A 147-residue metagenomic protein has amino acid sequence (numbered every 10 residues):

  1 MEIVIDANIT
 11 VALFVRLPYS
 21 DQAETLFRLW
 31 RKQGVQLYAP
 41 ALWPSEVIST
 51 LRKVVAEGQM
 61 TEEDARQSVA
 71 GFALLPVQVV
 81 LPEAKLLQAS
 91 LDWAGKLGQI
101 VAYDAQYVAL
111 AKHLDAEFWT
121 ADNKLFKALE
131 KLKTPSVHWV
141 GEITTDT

Functional and structural regions predicted by a protein language model:
M1-L42, V54-E63, E142-T147: Short, well-structured N-terminal submotif of metal-dependent ribonuclease cores
E2, K96, V108-T147: Acidic, PIN/NYN-like endoribonuclease modules and their adjacent C-terminal/linker elements
A12-F14, T50, A128-L129: Residues that scaffold the ATP/ADP-binding catalytic core of kinase and kinase-like folds
Q22, E46, A89, K127-A128: Phosphate- and divalent-cation-binding pockets in alpha/beta enzyme and binding domains that engage nucleotide-derived
P40-P44, D64, L86-A89, Y107: Short, conserved alpha-helical segments within structured domains
I48-Q78, L87-S90: Active-site-proximal, substrate-binding regions of enzyme catalytic domains and RNA-binding/basic surfaces
V77-N123: Active-site neighborhoods of divalent-metal-dependent phosphate/nucleic-acid chemistry enzymes
